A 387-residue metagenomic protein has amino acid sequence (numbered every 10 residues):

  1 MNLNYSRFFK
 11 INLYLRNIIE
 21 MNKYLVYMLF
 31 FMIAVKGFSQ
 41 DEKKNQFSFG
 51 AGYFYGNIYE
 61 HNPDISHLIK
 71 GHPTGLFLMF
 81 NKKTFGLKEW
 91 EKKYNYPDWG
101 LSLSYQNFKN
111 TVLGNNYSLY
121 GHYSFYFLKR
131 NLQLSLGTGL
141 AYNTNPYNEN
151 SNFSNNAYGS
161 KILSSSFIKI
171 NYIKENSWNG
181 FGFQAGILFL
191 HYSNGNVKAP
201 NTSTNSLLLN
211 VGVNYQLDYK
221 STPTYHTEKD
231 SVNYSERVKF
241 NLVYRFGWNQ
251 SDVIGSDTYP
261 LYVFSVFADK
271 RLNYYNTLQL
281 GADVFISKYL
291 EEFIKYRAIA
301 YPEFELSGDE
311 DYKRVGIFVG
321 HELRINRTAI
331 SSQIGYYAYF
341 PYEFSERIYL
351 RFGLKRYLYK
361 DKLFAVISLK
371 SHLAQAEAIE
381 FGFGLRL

Functional and structural regions predicted by a protein language model:
Q40-K88, T224-D269, R386: Short glycine/proline- and aromatic-enriched beta-strand/turn motifs that initiate or cap beta-hairpins
K43, T84-G86, F127-K129, K174-W178 (+5 more regions): Outer-membrane beta-barrel strand-turn architecture
K43-F49, K93-W99, R130-L134, N179-F183 (+7 more regions): Outer-envelope beta-barrel architecture signal
N45, K70-L76, N95, L113-L119 (+7 more regions): Residues that define the transmembrane beta-barrel architecture of outer-membrane proteins
Q46-H67, K83, L87-K93, L113 (+4 more regions): Outer-membrane beta-barrel translocator/channel fold
F49-Y53, W99-L101, L134-T138, I168-I170 (+9 more regions): Membrane-embedded beta-strand positions of outer-membrane beta-barrel proteins
Y53-Y59, K82-T84, L103-K109, T138-T144 (+9 more regions): Transmembrane beta-strands of outer-membrane beta-barrel pores
L78, N205-H226, L354, A376-L387: Outer-membrane beta-barrel "beta-signal"
